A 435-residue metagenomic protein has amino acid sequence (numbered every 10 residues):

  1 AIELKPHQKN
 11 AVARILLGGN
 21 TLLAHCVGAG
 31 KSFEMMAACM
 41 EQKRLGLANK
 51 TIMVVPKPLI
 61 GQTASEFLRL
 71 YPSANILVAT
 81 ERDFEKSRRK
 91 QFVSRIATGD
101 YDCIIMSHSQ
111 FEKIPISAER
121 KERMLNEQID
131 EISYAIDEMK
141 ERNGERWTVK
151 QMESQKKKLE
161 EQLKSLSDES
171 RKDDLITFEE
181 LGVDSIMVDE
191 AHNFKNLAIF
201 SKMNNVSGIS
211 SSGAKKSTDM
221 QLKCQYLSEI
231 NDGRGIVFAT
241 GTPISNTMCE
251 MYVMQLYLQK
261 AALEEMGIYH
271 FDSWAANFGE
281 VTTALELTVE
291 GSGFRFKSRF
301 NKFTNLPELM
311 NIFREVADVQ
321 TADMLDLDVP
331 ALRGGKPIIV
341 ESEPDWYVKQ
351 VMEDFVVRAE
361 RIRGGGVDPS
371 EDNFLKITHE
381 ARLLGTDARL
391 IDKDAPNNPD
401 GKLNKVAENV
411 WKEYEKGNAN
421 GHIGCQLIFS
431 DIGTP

Functional and structural regions predicted by a protein language model:
A1-A24: Conserved pre-motif I regulatory segment
L22, V27-A29, E34-S65, S73 (+1 more regions): Conserved SF1/SF2 helicase motif Ia
A29-G30, E112, F194-K195, S212 (+1 more regions): Catalytic P-loop NTPase motifs of RecA-like helicase/translocase cores
L59-F84, R95, L258-A262: Conserved helix-turn-beta segment of the N-terminal RecA-like "Helicase ATP-binding" lobe in SF1/SF2 helicases
A79-R89, S107-K113, D431-G433: Conserved helicase motor
R89-Y134, W147, S154-S185, K216-C249 (+2 more regions): Inter-lobe coupling linker of SF2 helicases/translocases
D189-E190: Walker B catalytic acidic pair
G366-F374, N420-P435: Conserved strand-helix element at the start of the C-terminal RecA-like helicase core
